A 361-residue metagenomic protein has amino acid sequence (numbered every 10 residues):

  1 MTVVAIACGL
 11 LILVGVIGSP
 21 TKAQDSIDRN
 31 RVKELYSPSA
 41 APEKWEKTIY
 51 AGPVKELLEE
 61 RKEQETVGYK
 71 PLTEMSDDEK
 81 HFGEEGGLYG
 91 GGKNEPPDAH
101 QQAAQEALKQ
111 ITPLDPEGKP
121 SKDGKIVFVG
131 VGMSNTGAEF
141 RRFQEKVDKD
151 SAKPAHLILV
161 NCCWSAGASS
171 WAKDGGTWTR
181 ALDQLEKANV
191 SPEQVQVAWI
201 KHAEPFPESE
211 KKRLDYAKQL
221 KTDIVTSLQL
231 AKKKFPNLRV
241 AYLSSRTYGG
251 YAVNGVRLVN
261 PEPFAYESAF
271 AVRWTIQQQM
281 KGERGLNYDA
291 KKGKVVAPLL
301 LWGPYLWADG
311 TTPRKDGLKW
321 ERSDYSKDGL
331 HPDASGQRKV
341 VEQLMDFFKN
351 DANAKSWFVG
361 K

Functional and structural regions predicted by a protein language model:
A5-G15: Bacterial N-terminal signal peptides
G15-S26: Signal peptide processing junction and immediate N-terminal pro/mature segment of secreted/exported proteins
R29-V127, N353, F358-V359: N-terminal module-boundary/linker segments of secreted carbohydrate-active enzymes
E79-A103, P120-K218: Conserved SGNH/GDSL esterase-like catalytic core that processes O-acyl groups on lipids and polysaccharides
V131-S134, V160-A166, I200-P205, L243-Y248 (+3 more regions): Active-site-proximal beta-strand/loop segments in catalytic clefts of secreted hydrolases
T136, E145-D148, E186, A203 (+4 more regions): Sec-exported extracytoplasmic/periplasmic mature domains
Q144, D174-Q184, L214-S227, E262-G285: Well-ordered, non-membrane alpha-helical segments in soluble/globular domains
T247-K361: Catalytic His-Asp segment of secreted/periplasmic serine-dependent ester chemistry enzymes
